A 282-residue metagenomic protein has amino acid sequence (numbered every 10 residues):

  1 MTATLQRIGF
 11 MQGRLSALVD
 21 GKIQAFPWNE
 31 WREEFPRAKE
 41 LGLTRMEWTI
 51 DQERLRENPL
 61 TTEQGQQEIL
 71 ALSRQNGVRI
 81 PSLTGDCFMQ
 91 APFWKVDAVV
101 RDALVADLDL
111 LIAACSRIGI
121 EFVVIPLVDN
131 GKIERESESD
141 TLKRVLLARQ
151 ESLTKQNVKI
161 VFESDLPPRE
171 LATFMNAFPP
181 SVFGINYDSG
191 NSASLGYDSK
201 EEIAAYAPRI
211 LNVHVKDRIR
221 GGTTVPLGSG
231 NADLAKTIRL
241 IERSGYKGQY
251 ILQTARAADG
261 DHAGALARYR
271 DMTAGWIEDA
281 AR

Functional and structural regions predicted by a protein language model:
M1-I112, S116, S164, A172 (+2 more regions): N-terminal pre-domain/capping segments
Q6-G13, M46-W48, I80-G85, V123-I125 (+4 more regions): Hydrophobic faces of well-ordered beta-strands that scaffold small-molecule active sites in alpha/beta enzyme cores
S16, G21, L83, K143-N231: Acidic/histidine-rich catalytic cores of soluble enzymes
T61-Q67, R101, V105-L108, E138-L146 (+3 more regions): Charged helix-capping and loop-helix junction motifs
Q75-N76, I118, R149, K155-Q156 (+2 more regions): Helix C-cap/helix->beta junction micro-motif
C115-R135, S164-D165, L252: Active-site groove signature of glycoside hydrolases
G230, K236-T237, E242, G248-Q253: H/E-rich (His + Asp/Glu) clusters that bind or coordinate divalent metals
I251-H262: A short, acidic, flexible beta-alpha connecting loop/helix-capping segment that sits on the rim of active
